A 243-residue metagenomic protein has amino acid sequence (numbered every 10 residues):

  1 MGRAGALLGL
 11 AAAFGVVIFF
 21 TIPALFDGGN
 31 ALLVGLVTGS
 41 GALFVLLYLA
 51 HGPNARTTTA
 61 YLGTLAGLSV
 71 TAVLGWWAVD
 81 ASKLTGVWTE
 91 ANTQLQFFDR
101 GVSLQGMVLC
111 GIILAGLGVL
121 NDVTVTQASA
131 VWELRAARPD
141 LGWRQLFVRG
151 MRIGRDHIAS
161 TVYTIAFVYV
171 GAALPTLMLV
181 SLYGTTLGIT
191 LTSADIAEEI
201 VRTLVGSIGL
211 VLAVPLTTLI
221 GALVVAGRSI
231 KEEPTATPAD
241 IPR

Functional and structural regions predicted by a protein language model:
M1, A50-A60, T124, A128 (+2 more regions): Cytoplasmic membrane-interface segments at the C-terminal ends of transmembrane helices
M1-L95, Q105-I112: Transmembrane alpha-helical segments that form the functional core of multipass membrane systems
F14, I18, L68, A72 (+8 more regions): Transmembrane alpha-helical segments of multi-pass membrane transport proteins and ion-pumping complexes
V16, G106-I113, W143, F147 (+4 more regions): Alpha-helical membrane-protein architecture signal
A60-L68, F97-L114, S160, T164 (+3 more regions): Pore-lining and gate-forming transmembrane alpha-helices of multi-pass membrane transport proteins
V87-V102, A137-L146: Membrane-interface interhelical connector segments
D122, V131-G184: Helical hairpin unit composed of two closely spaced alpha helices linked by a short loop
V170, L174-R243: Hydrophobic alpha-helical transmembrane segments of membrane transport and translocation systems, primarily multi-pass
